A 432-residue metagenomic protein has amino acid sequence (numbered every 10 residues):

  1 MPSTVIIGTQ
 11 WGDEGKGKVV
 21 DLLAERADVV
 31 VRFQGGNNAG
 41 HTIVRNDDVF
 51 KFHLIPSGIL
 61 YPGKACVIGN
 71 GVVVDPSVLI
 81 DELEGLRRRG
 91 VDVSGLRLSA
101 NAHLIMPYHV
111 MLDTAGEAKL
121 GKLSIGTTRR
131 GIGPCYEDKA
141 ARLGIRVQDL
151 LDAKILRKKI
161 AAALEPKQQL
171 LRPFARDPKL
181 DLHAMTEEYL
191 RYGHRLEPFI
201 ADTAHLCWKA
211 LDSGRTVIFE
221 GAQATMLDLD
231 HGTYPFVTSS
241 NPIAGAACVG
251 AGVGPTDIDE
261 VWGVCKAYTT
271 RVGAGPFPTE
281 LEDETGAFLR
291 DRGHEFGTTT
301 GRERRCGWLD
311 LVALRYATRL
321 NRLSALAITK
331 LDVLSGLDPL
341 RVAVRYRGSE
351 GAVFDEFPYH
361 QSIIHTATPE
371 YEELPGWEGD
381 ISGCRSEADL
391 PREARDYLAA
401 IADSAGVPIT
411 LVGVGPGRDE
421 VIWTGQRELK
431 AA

Functional and structural regions predicted by a protein language model:
M1-A432: Non-transmembrane, aqueous-exposed alpha-helical and coiled segments at domain scale
